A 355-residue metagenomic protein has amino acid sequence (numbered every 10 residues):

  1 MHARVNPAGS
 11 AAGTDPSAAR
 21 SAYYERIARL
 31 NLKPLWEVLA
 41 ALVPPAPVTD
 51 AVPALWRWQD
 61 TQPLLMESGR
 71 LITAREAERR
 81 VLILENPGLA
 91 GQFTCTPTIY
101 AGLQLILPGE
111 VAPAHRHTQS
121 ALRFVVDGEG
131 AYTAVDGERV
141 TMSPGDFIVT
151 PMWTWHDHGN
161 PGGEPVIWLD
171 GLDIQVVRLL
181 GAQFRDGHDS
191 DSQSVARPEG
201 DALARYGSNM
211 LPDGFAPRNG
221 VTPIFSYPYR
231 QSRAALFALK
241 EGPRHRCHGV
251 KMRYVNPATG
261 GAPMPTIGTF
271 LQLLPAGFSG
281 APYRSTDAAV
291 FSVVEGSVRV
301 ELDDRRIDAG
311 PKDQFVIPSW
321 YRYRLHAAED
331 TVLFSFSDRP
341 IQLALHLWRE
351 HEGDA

Functional and structural regions predicted by a protein language model:
H2-T96, D186, Q193-T266, F270: A short, N-terminal "cap"/entry segment at the start of jelly-roll beta-barrel domains of the cupin/DSBH fold
L89-Y100, L107-A121, G137, T259-G268 (+1 more regions): A short beta-loop-beta micro-motif enriched in histidine and acidic residues
Q104, L122-F124, V149, G163-A182 (+2 more regions): A short hydrophobic beta-strand segment most commonly corresponding to one strand of the jelly-roll/cupin
Q104, Q272, F315: Conserved GNAT-family N-acetyltransferase fold
L107-P144, T150-T154, G159, R284-P311: A short beta-strand-loop-beta hairpin characteristic of the jelly-roll/cupin
V135, T141-G162, W168-D173, A276 (+3 more regions): Conserved metal-binding segment of the jelly-roll/cupin
I148-R205: Contiguous mid-protein beta-loop-alpha structural module that forms a pocket-lining wall or clamp of enzyme active
A258-G260, I267-L273, Y283-T286, G296 (+2 more regions): C-terminal structured domain segments across diverse proteins
